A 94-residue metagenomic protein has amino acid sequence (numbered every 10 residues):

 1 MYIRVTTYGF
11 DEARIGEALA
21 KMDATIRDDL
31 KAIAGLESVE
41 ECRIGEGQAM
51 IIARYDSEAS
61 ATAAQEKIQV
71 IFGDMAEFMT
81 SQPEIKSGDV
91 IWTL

Functional and structural regions predicted by a protein language model:
M1-M50, D56-V70, F78-L94: Short S/T/G/P-rich N-terminal loop/turn motif that feeds into the first structured element of a domain
